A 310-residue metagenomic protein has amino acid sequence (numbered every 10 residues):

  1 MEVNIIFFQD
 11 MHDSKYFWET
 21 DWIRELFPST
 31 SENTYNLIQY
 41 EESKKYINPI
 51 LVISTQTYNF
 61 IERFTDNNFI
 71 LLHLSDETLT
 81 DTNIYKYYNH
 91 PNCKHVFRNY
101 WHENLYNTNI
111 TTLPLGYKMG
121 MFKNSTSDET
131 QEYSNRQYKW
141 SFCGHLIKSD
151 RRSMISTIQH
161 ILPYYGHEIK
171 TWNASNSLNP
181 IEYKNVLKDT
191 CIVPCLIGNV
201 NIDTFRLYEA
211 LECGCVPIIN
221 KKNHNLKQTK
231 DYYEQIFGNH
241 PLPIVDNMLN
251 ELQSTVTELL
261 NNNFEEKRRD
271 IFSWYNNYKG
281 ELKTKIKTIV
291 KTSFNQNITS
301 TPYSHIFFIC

Functional and structural regions predicted by a protein language model:
M1-H240, I244, W274-C310: Nucleotide-sugar donor-binding catalytic core of glycosyltransferases
Q235-L259: Acidic, PIN/NYN-like endoribonuclease modules and their adjacent C-terminal/linker elements
E251-W274: Conserved donor-nucleotide binding/catalytic region of nucleotide-linked donor-dependent transferases
